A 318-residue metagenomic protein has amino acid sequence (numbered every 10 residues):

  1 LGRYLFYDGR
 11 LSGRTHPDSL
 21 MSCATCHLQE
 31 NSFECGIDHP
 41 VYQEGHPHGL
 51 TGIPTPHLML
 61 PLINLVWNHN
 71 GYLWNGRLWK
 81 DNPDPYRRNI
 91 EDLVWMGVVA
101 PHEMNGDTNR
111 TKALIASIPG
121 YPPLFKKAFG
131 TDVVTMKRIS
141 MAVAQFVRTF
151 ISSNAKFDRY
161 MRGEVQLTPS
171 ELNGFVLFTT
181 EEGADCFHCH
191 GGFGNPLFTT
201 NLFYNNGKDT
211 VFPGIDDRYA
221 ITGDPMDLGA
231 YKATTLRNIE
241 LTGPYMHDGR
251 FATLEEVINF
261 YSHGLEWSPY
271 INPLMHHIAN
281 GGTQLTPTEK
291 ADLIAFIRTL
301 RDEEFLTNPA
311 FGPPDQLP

Functional and structural regions predicted by a protein language model:
L1-P318: Periplasmic c-type cytochrome electron-transfer domains
